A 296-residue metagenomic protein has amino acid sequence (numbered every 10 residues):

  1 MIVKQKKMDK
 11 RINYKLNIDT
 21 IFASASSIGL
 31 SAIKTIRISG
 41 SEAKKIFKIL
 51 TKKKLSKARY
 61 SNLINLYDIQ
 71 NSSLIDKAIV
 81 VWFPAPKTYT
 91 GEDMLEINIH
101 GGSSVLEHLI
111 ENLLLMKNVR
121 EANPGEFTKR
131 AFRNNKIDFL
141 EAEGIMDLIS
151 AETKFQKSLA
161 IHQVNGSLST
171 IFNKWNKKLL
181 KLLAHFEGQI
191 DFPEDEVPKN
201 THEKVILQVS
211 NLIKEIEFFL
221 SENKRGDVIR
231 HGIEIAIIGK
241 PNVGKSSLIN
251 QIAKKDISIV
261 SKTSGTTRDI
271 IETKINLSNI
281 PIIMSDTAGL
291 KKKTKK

Functional and structural regions predicted by a protein language model:
M1-S158, H162: A glycine-rich (often HGG/GG-containing) alpha/beta subdomain
G29-L30, N71-I75, K87-E92, F139-L140 (+5 more regions): Short flexible coil/turn linkers enriched for glycine and charged/polar residues that connect secondary-structure
K45, I49, H108, N112 (+7 more regions): Alpha-helical scaffold segments in soluble metabolic enzymes
L50, F192-K295: Conserved G1/Walker A P-loop phosphate-binding module
A58, V81, V119, P124 (+9 more regions): Short, functionally important structural connectors and interaction interfaces within domains
G125-R133, Q163, S167, K224-G239: Glycine/charge-rich, flexible interdomain linkers and switch-proximal surface loops that mediate coupling
K136-E215: Long, non-coiled-coil amphipathic alpha-helical linker/lever segments that couple catalytic cores to other domains
